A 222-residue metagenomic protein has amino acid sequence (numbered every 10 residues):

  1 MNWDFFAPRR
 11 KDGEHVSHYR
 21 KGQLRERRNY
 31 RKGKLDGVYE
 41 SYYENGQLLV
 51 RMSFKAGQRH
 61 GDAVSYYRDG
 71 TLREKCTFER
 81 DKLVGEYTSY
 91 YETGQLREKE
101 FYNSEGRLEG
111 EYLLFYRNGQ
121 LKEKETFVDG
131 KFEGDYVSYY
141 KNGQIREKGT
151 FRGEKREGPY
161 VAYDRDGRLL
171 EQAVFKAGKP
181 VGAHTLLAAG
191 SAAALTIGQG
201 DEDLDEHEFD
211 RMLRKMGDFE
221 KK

Functional and structural regions predicted by a protein language model:
M1-K222: Glycine/tyrosine- and acidic-biased, solvent-exposed loop/turn segments at the edges of beta-strands
